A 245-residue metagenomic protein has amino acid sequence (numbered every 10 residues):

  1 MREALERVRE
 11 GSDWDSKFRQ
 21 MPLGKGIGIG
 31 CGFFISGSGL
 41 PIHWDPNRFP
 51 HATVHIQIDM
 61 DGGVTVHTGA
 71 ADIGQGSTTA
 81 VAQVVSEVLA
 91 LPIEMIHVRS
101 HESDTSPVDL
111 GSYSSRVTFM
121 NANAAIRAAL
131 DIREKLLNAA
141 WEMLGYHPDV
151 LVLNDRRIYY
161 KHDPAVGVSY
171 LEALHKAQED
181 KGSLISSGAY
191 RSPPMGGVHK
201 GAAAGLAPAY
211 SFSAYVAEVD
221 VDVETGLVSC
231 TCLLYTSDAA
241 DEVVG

Functional and structural regions predicted by a protein language model:
M1-T65, G69-V88, H101-S237, G245: Cofactor-centric catalytic regions
L89-I93: Phosphate-handling active-site elements
E242: Residues immediately C-terminal
